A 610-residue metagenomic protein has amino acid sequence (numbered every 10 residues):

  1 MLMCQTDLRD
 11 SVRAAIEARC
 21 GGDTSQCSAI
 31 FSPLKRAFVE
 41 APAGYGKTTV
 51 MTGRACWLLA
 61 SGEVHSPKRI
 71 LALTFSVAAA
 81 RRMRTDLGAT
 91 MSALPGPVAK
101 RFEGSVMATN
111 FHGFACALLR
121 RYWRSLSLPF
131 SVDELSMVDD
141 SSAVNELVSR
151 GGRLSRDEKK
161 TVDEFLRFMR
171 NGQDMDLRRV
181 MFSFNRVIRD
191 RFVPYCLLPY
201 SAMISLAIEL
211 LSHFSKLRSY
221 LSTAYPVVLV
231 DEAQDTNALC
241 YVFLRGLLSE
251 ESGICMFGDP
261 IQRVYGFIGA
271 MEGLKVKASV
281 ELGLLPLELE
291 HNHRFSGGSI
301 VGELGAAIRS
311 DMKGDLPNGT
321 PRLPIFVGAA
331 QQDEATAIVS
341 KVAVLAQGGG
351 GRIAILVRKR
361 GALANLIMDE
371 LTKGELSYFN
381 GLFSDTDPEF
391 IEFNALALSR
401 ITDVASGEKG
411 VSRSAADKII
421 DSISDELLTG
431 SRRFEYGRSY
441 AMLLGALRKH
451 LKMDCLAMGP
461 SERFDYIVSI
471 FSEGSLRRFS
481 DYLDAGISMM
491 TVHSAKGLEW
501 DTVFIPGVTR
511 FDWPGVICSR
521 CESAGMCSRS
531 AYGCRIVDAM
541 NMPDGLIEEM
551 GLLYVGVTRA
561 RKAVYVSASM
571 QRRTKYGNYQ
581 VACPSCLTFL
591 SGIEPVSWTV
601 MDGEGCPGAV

Functional and structural regions predicted by a protein language model:
M1-S125, T558: P-loop NTPase Walker
L2-E40, Y45, T49-V50, R69-L71 (+3 more regions): Accessory N-terminal region flanking or inserted into the helicase ATPase core in nucleic-acid motor proteins
C4, C56, V242-P321: Conserved RecA-like helicase ATPase core segment that couples NTP binding/hydrolysis to strand translocation
M107-G113, P199-A202, L206-A207, A485-H493: Conserved two-lobed SF2 helicase motor
G283-L284, E290-L376: Helicase P-loop NTPase motor core
A335-G459: Conserved helicase/translocase motor-coupling segment
I401-M570, K575: Conserved helicase C-terminal RecA-like lobe
V537, D544, K562, A568-V610: Helicase C-terminal subdomain and adjacent C-terminal extension
